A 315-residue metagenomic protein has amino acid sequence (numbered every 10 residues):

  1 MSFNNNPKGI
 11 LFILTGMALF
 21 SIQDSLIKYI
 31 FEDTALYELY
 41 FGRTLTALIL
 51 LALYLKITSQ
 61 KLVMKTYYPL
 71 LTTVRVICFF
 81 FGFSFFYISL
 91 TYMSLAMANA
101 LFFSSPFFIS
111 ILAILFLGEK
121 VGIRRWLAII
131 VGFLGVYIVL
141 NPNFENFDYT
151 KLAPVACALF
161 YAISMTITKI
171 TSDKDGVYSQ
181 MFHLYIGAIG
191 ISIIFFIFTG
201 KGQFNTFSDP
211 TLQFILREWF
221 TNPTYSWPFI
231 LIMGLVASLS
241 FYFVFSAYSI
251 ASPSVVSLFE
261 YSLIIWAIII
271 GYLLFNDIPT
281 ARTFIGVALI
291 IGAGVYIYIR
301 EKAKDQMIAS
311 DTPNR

Functional and structural regions predicted by a protein language model:
M1-E38, N146-I170, S310-R315: Glycine-/small-residue-enriched transmembrane alpha-helix faces in small-molecule transporters and effluxers
M1-T15, I49-V74, I123, G187-L231 (+2 more regions): Membrane-interface interhelical linkers
M17-I22, A52, V76, F80-S84 (+8 more regions): Hydrophobic/small/kink-forming positions within alpha-helical transmembrane segments of polytopic membrane proteins
L36-A47, I88-S105, F147-F160, P223-L235: Structural signature of hydrophobic alpha-helical transmembrane segments
A98-S104, S172-G187, S238-Y272: Helix-helix packing/entry segments at the starts of transmembrane helices
S105-L127, I265-F284: C-terminal transmembrane-helix exit sites in multi-pass transporters
R124-N141, R282-E301: Hydrophobic transmembrane alpha-helices of multi-pass small-molecule transport proteins
N146-F204, F220, D311-R315: Transmembrane alpha-helical segments that form core, pore/gating elements of small-molecule transporters/exporters
